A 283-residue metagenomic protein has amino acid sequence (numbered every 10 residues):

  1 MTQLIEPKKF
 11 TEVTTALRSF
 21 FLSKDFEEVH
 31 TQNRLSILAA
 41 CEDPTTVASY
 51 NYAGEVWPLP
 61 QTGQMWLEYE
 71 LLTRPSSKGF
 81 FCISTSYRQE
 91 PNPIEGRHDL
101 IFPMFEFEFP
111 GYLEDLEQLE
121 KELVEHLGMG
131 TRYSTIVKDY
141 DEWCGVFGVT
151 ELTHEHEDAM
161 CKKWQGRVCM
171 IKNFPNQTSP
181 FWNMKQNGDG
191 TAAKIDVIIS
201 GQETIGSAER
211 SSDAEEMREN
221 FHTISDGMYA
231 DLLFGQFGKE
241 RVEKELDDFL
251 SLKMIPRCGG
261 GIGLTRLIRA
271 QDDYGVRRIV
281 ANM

Functional and structural regions predicted by a protein language model:
M1-T46: TRNA-binding/sensing appendages of the translation machinery
K9-V13, Y112-L119: Short amphipathic alpha-helical segments
A16-L17, L119, E245, R266: Short, hydrophobic/aromatic alpha-helical segments in well-folded domains
V29-Q32, S134, A281: Residue-level detector of family-conserved "landmark" positions at structurally sensitive sites
T45-P110, E114, K138-M283: A translation/RNA-centric and nucleic-acid-associated enzymatic feature enriched in Class II aminoacyl-tRNA synthetases
E117-G128: Short amphipathic C-terminal alpha-helix that caps PH/PH-like domains
L127-I136: Flexible helix-coil linker/hinge segments at domain or subdomain boundaries
